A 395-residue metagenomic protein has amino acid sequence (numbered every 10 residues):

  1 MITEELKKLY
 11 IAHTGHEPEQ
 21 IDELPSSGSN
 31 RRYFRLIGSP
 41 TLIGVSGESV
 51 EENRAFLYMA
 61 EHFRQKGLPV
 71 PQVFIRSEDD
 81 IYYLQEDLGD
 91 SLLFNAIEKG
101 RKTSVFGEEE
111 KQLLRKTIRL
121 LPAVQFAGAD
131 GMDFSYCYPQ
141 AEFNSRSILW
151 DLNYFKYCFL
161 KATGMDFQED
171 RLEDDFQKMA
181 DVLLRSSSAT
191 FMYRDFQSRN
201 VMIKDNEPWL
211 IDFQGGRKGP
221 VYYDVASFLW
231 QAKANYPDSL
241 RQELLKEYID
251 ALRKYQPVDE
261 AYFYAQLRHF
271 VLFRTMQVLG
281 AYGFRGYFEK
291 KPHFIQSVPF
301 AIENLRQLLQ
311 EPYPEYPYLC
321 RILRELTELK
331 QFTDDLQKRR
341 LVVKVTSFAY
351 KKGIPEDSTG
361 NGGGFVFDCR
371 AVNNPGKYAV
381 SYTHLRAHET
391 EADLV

Functional and structural regions predicted by a protein language model:
M1-T14: Juxta-kinase regulatory segment immediately upstream of eukaryotic protein kinase catalytic domains
N30-L36, V124, M179-Y223, N235: Active-site acidic catalytic loop and adjacent metal/ATP-binding pocket of ATP-dependent phosphoryl transfer enzymes
I37-E142, I148-L149: ATP-binding pocket architecture of kinase catalytic cores
R54, L93-K116, D133-Y193, K204 (+1 more regions): ATP-dependent phospho-/nucleotidyl transfer catalytic cores
N153-A162, V221-P257, L272-F288, A301-L308: Active-site activation/catalytic loop segments of kinase-like enzymes and analogous catalytic loops in related
G280-L336: ATP/Mg2+ or Mg2+-diphosphate-binding catalytic cores that bind nucleotide phosphates or diphosphates via glycine-rich
R339-S381: Glycine-rich, flexible N-terminal cofactor/catalytic loop recognition
T383-T390: Conserved small/polar residues in nucleotide/adenosyl-binding loops
